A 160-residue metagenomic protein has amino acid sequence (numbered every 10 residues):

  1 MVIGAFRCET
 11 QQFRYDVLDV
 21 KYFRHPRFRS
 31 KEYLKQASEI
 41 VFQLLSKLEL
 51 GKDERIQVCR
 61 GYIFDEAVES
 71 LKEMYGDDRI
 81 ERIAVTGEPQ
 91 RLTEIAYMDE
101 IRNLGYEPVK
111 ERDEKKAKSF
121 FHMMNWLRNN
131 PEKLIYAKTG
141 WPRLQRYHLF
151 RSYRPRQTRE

Functional and structural regions predicted by a protein language model:
M1-E160: RNase H-like, Mg2+-dependent phosphodiesterase core, and more generally RNA phosphate-backbone-engaging helix-loop
